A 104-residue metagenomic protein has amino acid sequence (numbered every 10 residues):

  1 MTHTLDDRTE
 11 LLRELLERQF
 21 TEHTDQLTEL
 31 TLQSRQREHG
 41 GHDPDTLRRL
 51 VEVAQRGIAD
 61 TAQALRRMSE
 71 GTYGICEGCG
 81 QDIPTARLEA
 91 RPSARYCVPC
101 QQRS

Functional and structural regions predicted by a protein language model:
M1-E70: Interaction interfaces in information-processing and related assembly proteins
Q36-G40, G78, P84: Acidic interhelical loop/turn segments
R56, G74-E77, R95: Cys/His-enriched microdomains
S69-T72, S93: Short metal-coordination and nucleic-acid-contact micro-motifs, chiefly zinc-binding Cys/His arrays
Y73, P84-T85, Q102: Short functional micro-motifs and their immediate structural scaffolds
G78-C79, P99: Short, cysteine/histidine-rich loop/knuckle motifs that typically chelate Zn2+
A86-A90: Short Cys/His-rich "knuckle" micro-motifs
S93-R103: Cysteine-rich micro-motifs
